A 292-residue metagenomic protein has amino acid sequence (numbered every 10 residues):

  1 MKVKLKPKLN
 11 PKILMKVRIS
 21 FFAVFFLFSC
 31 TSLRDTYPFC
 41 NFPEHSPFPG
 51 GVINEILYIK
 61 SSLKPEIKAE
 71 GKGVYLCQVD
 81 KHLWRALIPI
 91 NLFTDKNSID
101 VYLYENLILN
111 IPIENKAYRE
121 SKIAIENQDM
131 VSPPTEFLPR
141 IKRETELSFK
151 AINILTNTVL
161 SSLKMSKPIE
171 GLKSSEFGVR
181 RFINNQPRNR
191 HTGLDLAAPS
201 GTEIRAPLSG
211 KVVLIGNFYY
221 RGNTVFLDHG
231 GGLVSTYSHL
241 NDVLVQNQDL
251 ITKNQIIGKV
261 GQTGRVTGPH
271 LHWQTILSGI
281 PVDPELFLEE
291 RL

Functional and structural regions predicted by a protein language model:
M1-K12, K16: Intrinsically disordered, low-complexity segments used as extracellular stalks/linkers and nuclear/regulatory IDRs
K16-A23: Sec-dependent signal peptide recognition, specifically the positively charged N-region followed immediately by
C30-R119: Cationic-aromatic interfacial patches
I111-R221: Surface-exposed, glycine-biased beta-strand/turn segments
E176, I215-G216, V243, V260-T263: Residue-level recognition of beta-strand microenvironments
E203-V212, L244-V260: Short, well-structured beta-strand-loop connectors
P207-N241, P269, Q274: Zn2+-dependent peptidoglycan hydrolase active-site motif and core
T224-F226, D249-L292: Conserved, short, structured surface segments that act as functional micro-motifs
